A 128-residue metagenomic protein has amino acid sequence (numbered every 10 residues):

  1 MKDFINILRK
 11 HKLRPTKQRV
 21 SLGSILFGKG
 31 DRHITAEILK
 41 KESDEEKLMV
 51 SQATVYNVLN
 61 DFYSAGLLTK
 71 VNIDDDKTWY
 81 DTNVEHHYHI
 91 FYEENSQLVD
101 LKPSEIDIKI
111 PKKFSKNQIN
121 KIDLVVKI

Functional and structural regions predicted by a protein language model:
M1-G23: Short alpha-helical segments that sit at the start of domains
R9, Y63-S64: Alpha-helix C-terminal capping/helix-coil junction sites
L13, G28-R32, E45-E46: Short helix-capping/hinge SLiMs at alpha-helix to coil transitions
T35-K47: DNA-recognition alpha helix
V55-F62: Basic amphipathic alpha-helical segments that dock to polyanions
S64-I128: Non-DNA-binding regulatory cores of transcription-related proteins, predominantly C-terminal effector-binding
